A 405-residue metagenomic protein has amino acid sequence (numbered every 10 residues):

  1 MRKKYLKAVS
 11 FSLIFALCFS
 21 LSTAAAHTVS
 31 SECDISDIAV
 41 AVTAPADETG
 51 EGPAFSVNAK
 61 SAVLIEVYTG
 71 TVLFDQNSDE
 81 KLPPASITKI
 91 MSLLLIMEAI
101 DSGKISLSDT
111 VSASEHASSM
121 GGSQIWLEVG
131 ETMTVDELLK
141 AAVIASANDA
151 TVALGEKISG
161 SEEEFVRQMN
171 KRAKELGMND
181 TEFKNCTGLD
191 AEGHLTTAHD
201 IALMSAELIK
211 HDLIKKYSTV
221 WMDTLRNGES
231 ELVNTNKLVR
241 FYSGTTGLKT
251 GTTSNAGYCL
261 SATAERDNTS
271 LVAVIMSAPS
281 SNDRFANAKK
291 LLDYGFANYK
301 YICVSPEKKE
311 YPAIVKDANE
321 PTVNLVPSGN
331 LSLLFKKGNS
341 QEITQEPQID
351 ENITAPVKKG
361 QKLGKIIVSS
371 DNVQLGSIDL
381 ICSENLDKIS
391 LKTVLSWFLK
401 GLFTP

Functional and structural regions predicted by a protein language model:
R2-A26: Sec-dependent N-terminal signal peptides of Gram-positive bacterial secreted proteins and lipoproteins
R2-K4, E48-G50, C259: A generic local structural motif
R2-L6, P84, V135, L391 (+1 more regions): Structural motif marking the loop-to-transmembrane transition
A8, A26-V40, P327-Q341: Short, compositionally biased leader-like segments
V9-S10, F15, S30, A41-T43 (+1 more regions): N-terminal non-cleavable signal-anchor helices
S20, S102, C303-P306: Residues in and immediately flanking transmembrane alpha helices
A26-H199, L203-D212: Active-site-adjacent loops and short helices of periplasmic peptidoglycan-processing enzymes
M178-E182, D190-P405: Domain-terminus/edge residues, biased toward the C-terminal soluble/receptor-binding domains of extracytoplasmic
